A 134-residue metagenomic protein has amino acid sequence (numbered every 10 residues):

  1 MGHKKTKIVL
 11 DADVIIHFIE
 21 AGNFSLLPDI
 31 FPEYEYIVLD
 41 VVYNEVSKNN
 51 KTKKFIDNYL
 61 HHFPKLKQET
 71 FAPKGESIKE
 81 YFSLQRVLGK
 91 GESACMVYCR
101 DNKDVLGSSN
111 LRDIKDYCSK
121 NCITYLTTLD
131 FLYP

Functional and structural regions predicted by a protein language model:
M1-K7, R86: Noncatalytic, typically N-terminal accessory segments of nucleic acid-processing enzymes and closely related
T6-L10, E20-G22, L26-P73, D130: PIN/NYN-family metal-dependent endoribonuclease catalytic core
L10, K90, S108-S109: Short beta-strand scaffold positions
V14-I15, V41-Y43, R112, T128-P134: Short, acidic/turn-prone active-site loops that include or flank metal/cofactor- and phosphate-binding residues
F18-L26, K115-N121: Short active-site loop/helix that positions an aromatic residue
E45-K48, G75-K79, K115-Y117: Short acidic/glycine-rich loop or secondary-structure boundary segments that cap or lie
K65-N102: Helix-adjacent hinge/juxtasegments
C95-L129: Acidic, metal-binding active-site segment of PIN/NYN-like and related structure-specific nucleases
